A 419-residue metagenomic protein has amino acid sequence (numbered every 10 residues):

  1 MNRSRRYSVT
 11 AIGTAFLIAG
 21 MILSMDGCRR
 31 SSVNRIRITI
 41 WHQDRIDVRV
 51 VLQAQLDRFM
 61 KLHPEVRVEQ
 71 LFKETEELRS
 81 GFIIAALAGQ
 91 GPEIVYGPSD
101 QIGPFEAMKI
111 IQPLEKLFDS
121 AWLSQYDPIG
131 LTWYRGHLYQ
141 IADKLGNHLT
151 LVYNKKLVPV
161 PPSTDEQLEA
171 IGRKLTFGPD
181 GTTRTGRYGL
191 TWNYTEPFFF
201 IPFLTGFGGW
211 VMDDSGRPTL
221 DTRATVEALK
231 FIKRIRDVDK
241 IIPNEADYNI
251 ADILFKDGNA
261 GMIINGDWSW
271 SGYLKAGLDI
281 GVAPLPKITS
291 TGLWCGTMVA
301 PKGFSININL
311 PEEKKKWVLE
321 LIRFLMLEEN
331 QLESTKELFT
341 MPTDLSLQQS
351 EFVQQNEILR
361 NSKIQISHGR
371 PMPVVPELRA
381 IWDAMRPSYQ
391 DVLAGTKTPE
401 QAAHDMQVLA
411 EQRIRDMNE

Functional and structural regions predicted by a protein language model:
N2-P104, I110, T289-G292, E313-W317 (+5 more regions): Conserved N-terminal structural module of periplasmic/extracytoplasmic solute-binding proteins
R58, L62-Y126, W133, K156-P161 (+5 more regions): Extracytoplasmic "Venus flytrap"/periplasmic binding protein-like
L62, R67, R234-V238, I242-P243 (+2 more regions): Extracytoplasmic/periplasmic substrate-recognition and gating elements
S99-L149, V160, D165-I171, T185 (+4 more regions): Hinge/lid segment of periplasmic solute-binding proteins
E115-Y126, D180-G189, G209-L229, K275 (+4 more regions): Short, solvent-exposed loop/beta-turn-alpha elements that line the ligand-binding surface or hinge of extracytoplasmic
I129-L131, T335-P387, D391, R415-D416: Long, aromatic- and glycine/proline-rich binding clefts that accommodate carbohydrate-like moieties
Y139-L149, E169-P218, A260: Extracytoplasmic/periplasmic solute-binding protein
I171-R173, S215-E245: Glycine-centered hinge/linker elements that transmit conformational signals in sensory and ligand-binding systems
